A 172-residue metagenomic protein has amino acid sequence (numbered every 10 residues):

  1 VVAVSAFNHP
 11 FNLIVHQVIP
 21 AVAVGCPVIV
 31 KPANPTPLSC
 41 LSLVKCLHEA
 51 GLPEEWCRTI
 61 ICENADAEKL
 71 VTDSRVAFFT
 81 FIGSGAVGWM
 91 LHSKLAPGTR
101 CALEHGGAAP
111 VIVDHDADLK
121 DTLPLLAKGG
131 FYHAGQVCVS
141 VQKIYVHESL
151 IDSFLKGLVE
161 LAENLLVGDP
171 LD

Functional and structural regions predicted by a protein language model:
V2-D121: Rossmann-like NAD(P) dinucleotide-binding subdomain of oxidoreductase/dehydrogenase enzymes
G51, F78, A86-D172: ALDH superfamily catalytic-core signature
